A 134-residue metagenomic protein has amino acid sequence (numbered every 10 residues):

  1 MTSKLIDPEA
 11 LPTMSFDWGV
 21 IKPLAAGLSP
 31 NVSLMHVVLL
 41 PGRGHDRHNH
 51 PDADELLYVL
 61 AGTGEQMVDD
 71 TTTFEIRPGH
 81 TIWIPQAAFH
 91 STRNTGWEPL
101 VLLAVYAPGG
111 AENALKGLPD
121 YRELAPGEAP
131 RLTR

Functional and structural regions predicted by a protein language model:
M1-V32, D46, G117-R134: A short, N-terminal "cap"/entry segment at the start of jelly-roll beta-barrel domains of the cupin/DSBH fold
W18, M35-H50: Conserved short histidine dyad/triad with adjacent acidic residue
L28-P30, T73, P78, Q86-E112: Ligand-binding loop in jelly-roll beta-barrel domains
S29-V32, L40-R43, T63-E65, P108-E112: Short, charged/polar surface micro-motifs in flexible loops or helix N-caps
M35-V37, L56, H80, H90-T92: Hydrophobic/aromatic beta-strand elements that line small-molecule binding cavities or substrate pockets in beta-rich
H36, N49, L60, V68-D70 (+3 more regions): Residue-level recognition of conserved beta-strand positions in structured domain cores
G44, P51-P78, A88: A short beta-strand-loop-beta hairpin characteristic of the jelly-roll/cupin
